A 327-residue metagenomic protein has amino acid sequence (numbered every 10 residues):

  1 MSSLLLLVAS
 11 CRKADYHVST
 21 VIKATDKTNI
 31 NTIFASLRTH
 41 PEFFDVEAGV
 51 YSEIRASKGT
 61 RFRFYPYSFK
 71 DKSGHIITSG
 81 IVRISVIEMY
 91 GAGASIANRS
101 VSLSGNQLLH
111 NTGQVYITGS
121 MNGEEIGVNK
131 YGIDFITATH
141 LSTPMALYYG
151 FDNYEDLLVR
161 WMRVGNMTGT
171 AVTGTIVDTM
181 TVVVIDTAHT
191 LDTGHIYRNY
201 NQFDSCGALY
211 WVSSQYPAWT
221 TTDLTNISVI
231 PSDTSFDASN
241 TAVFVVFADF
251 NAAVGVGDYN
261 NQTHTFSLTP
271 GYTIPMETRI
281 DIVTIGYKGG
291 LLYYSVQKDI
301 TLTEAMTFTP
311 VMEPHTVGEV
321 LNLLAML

Functional and structural regions predicted by a protein language model:
M1-L6: Bacterial N-terminal signal peptides
V8-S10: C-terminal motif of bacterial Sec signal peptides marking the signal peptidase cleavage site
A14-R61, Y67-G80, I87-A94, R99-L327: Proteolytic cleavage junctions
